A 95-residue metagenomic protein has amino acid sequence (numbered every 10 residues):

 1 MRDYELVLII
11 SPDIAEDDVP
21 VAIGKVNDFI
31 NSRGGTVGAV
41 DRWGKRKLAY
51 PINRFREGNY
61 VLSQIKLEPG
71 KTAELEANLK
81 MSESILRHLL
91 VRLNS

Functional and structural regions predicted by a protein language model:
R2-S95: Structured, basic alpha/beta domains of bacterial-type, RNA-associated proteins
